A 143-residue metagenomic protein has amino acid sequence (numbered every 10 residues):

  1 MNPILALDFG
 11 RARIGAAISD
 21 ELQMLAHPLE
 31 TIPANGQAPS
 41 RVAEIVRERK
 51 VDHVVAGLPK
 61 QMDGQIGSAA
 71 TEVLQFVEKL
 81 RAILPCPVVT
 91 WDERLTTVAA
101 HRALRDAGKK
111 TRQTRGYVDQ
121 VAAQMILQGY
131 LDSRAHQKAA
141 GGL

Functional and structural regions predicted by a protein language model:
N2-L7, R11-A12, A17-L143: Phosphate- and other anionic-substrate recognition elements at nucleic-acid/protein interfaces
